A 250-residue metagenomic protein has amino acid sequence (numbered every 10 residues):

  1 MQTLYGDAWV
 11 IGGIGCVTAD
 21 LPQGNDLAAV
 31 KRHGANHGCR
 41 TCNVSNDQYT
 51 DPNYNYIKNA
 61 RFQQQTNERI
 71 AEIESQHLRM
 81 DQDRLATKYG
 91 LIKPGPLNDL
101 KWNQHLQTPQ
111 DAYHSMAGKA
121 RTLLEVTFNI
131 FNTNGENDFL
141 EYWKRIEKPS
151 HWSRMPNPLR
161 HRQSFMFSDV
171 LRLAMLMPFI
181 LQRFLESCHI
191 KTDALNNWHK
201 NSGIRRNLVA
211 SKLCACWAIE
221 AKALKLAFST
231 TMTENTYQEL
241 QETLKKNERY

Functional and structural regions predicted by a protein language model:
M1-F179, C188: Charged (Asp/Glu and Lys/Arg) segments that form or flank catalytic channels of large polymer- and nucleotide-handling
T133-Y250: Terminal interaction-prone segments of large eukaryotic proteins
